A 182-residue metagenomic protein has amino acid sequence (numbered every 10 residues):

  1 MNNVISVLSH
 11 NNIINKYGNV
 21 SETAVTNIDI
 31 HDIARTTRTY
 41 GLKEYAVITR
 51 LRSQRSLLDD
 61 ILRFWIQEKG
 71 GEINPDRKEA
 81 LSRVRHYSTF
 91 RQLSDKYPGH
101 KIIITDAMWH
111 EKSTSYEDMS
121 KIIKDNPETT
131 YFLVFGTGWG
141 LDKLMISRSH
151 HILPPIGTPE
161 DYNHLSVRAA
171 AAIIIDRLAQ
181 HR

Functional and structural regions predicted by a protein language model:
N2-A107, A172-A179: RNA substrate-binding interface of SAM-dependent RNA methyltransferases
R35-G41, D76-E79, V134-G138, Y162-V167 (+1 more regions): Short C-terminal domain-edge/linker segments immediately following a structured domain
L42, G99-H100, T129, R148-H150: Short, well-ordered alpha-helix to beta-strand connector turns
Q54-L57, E111-K112, L141, Y162-N163: Secondary-structure boundary/capping motif
L57-I61, Y116, L165-V167: Short secondary-structure transition/capping segments
F90-D95, H110-K112, P159-Y162: A short acidic, often aromatic-flanked loop/helix-cap motif at beta-alpha or helix-coil junctions that lines enzyme
T105-M145, P155: Long, charge-patterned amphipathic alpha-helical coiled-coil/hairpin "stalk" segments used as oligomerization
W139-R182: Structured adenosyl-cofactor binding patch, chiefly the S-adenosyl-L-methionine
